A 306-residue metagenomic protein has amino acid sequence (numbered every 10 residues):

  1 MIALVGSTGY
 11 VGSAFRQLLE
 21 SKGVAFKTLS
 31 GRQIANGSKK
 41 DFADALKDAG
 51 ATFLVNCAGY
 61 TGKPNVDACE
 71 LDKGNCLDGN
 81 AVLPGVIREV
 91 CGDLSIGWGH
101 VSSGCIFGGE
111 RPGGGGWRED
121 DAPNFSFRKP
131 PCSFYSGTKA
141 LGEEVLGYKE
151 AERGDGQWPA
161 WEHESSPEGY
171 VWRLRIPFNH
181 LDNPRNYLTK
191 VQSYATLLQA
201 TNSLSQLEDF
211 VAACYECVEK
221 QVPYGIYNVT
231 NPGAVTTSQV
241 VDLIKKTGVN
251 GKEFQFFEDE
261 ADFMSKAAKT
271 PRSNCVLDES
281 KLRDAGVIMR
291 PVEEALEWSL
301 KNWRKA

Functional and structural regions predicted by a protein language model:
M1-K22: N-terminal Rossmann NAD(P)H-binding glycine-rich loop of SDR-like oxidoreductase domains
A14, A213-K269, S273, W298: Mid/C-terminal beta-alpha module of Rossmann-like enzyme folds, strongest in SDR-family dehydrogenases/epimerases
T28-K40: Rossmann-fold cofactor-recognition segment
S38-A81, G92: NAD(P)H-binding glycine-rich loop region in Rossmannoid oxidoreductase-like domains and their noncatalytic homologs
L71-G74, D78, V82, C105-W172 (+1 more regions): Catalytic helix-loop patch of NAD(P)-dependent Rossmann-fold dehydrogenases
P112, A140, E152, W158-E168 (+4 more regions): Glycine/proline-rich active-site loop of Rossmann-fold NAD(P)-dependent oxidoreductases
F125-K129, G169-V171, R175-P177, P184-D209: A conserved pocket-lining segment of Rossmann-fold NAD(P)-dependent short-chain dehydrogenase/reductase
R290-A306: Amphipathic terminal alpha-helices
